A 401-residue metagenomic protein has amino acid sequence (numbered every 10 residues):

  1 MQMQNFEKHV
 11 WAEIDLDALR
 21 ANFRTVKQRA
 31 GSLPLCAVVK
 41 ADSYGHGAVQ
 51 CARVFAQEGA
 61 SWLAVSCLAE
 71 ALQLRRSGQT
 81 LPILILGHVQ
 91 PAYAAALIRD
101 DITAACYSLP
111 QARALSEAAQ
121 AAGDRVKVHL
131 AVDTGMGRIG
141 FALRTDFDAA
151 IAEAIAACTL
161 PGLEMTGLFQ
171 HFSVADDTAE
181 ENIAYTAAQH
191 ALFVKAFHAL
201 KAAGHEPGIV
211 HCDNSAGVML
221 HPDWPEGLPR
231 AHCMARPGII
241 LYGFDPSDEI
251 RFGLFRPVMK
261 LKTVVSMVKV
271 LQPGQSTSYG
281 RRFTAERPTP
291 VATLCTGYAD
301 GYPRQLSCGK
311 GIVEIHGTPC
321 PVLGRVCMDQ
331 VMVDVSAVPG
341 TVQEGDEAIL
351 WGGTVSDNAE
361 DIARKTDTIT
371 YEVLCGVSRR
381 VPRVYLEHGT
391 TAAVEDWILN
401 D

Functional and structural regions predicted by a protein language model:
M1-T103, L109, E117, R125 (+2 more regions): A charged N-terminal "starter" segment
E7-K8, A41-E58, R76, R113 (+6 more regions): Active-site loop/helix belt of alpha/beta enzymes
L19, L74, L168, V265 (+1 more regions): Residue-level signal for inorganic ion chemistry
C36, K127-H129, G167, P321: Hydrophobic "anchor" residues on beta-strands that sit immediately upstream of conserved functional sites
V39-A41, C67-L68, H88, Y107-L109 (+10 more regions): Fold-independent oxyanion-binding glycine-rich loops and adjacent beta-strand/coil segments at enzyme active sites
T263-V265, C320-P321: Small-residue-enriched segments and motifs
V270-D401: C-terminal accessory subdomain/extension
